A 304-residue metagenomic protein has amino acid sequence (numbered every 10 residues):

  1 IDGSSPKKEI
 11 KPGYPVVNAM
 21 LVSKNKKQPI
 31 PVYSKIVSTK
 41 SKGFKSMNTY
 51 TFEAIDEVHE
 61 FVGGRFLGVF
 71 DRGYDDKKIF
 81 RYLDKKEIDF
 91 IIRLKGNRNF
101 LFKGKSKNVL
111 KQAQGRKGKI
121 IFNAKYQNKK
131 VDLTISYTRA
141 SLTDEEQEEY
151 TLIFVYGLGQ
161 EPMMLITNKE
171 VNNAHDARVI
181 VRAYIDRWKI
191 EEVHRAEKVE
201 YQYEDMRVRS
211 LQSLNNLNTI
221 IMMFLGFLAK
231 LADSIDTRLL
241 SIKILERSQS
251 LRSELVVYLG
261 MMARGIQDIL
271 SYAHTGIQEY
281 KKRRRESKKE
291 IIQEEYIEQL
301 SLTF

Functional and structural regions predicted by a protein language model:
I1-K26, T134-A140: Active-site-proximal, Lys/Arg-enriched surface segment that forms a nucleic-acid-binding/basic interface patch
V22-F304: Single, function-defining residue in the core of a domain
